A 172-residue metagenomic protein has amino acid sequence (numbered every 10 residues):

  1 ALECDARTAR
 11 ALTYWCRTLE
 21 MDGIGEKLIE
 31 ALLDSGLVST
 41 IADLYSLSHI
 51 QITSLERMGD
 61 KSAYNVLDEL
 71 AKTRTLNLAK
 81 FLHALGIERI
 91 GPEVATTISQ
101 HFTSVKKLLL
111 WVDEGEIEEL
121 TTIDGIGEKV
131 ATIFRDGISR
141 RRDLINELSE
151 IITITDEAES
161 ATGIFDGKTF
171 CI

Functional and structural regions predicted by a protein language model:
A1-M21: Cys/His-rich short segments
T8, L12, S35, A42 (+2 more regions): DNA strand-break repair and replication-stress modules
L19-D22, L44-Y45, W111: Short, surface-exposed linear patches
G25: Active-site helix-to-loop segments that bind/position phosphate- or nucleotide-bearing substrates and donors across
I29, L47-I50: Short, conserved phosphate-binding/catalytic loop or strand-edge motifs used in phosphoryl-/nucleotidyl-transfer
